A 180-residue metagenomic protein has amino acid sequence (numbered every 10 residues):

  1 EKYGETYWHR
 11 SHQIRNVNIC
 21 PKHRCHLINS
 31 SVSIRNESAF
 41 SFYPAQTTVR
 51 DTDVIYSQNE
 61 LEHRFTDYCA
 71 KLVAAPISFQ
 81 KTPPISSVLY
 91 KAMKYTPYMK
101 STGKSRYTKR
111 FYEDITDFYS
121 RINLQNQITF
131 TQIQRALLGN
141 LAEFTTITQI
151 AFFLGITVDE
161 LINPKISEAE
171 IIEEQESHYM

Functional and structural regions predicted by a protein language model:
E1-M180: Basic, alpha-helical nucleic-acid-binding regions used in initiation and control of genome expression
